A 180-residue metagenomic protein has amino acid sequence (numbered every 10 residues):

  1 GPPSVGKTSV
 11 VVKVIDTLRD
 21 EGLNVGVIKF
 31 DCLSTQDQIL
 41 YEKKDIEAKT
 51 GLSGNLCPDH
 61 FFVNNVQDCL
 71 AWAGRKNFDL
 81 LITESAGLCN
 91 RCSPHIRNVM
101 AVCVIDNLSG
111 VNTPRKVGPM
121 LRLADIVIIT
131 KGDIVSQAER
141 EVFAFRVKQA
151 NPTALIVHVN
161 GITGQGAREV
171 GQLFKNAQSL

Functional and structural regions predicted by a protein language model:
G1-P2: P-loop (Walker A) phosphate-binding loop of NTP-binding proteins
V5-R97, G110, G132: Nucleotide-state-sensitive switch-loop elements of NTP-binding domains
V10, M120-I129, R146-L155: Internal alpha/beta core interface subdomains
D16, K44, R97-M100, G118-M120 (+1 more regions): Glycine-rich, phosphate-binding/catalytic loops in enzymes
K29, G51-L52, V102-N107, I128-K131 (+1 more regions): Conserved beta-strand segments of the P-loop GTPase G domain that flank and frequently precede/overlap
S34-Q38, N112-V117, E139-R146: Short, glycine/polar-rich helix-capping loops at beta-to-alpha or helix-loop-helix junctions that flank or form
R91-L108, G118-D125: Inter-motif core of Ras-like GTPase G domains
D133-L180: Canonical P-loop GTPase G-domain recognition
